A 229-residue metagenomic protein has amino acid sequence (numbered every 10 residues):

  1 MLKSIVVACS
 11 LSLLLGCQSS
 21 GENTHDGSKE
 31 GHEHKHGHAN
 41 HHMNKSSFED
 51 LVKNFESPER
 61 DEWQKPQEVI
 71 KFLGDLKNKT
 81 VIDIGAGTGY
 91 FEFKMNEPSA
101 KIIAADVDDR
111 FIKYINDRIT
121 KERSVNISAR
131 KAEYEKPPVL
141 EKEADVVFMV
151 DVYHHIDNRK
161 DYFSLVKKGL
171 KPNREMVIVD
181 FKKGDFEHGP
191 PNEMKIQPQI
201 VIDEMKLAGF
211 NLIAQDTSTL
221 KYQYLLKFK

Functional and structural regions predicted by a protein language model:
L15-G16: C-terminal motif of bacterial Sec signal peptides marking the signal peptidase cleavage site
R60-K79: Conserved alpha-helix/loop element of class I SAM-dependent methyltransferases that forms part of the SAM/SAH-binding
I82-K136: Class I SAM-dependent methyltransferase SAM/SAH-binding core
P137-V147: A short acidic, Gly/Pro-enriched loop at the edge of an enzyme's catalytic core that lines a small-molecule cofactor
D145-R159: A short SAM/SAH-binding and catalytic strip from SAM-dependent methyltransferases
K160-E175: A short glycine-rich, Lys/Arg-flanked "PGG" loop and its adjoining helix->strand segment in the class I
V177-I202: Conserved class I S-adenosyl-L-methionine
A214-K229: Core SAM-dependent methyltransferase catalytic element
